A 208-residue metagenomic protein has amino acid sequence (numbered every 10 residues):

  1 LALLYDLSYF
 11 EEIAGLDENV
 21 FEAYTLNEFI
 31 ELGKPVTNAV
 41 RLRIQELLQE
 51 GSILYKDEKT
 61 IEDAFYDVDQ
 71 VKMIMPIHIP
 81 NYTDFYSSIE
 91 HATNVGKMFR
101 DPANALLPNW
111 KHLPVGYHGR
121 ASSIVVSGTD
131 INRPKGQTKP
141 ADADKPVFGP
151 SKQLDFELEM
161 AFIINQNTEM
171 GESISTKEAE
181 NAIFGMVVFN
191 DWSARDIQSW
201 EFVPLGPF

Functional and structural regions predicted by a protein language model:
L4-F208: Active-site microenvironments in enzyme catalytic cores
